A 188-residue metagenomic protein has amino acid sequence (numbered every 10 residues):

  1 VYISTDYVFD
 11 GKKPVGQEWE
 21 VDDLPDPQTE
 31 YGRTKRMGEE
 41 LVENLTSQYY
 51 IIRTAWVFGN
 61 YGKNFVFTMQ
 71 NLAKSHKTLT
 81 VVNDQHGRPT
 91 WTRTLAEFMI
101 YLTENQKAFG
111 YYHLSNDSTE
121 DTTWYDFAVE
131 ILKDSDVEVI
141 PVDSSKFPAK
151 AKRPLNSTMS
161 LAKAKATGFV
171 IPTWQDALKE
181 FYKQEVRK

Functional and structural regions predicted by a protein language model:
V1-S4, Y50: Conserved catalytic-site loops of classical short-chain dehydrogenases/reductases
T5, T54, S144: Active-site loop/turn elements of alpha/beta-hydrolase fold enzymes, especially the short glycine-/histidine-rich
V8-I52, V57: Catalytic helix-loop patch of NAD(P)-dependent Rossmann-fold dehydrogenases
T29, G87-T90, T122, M159 (+1 more regions): Residue-level signal for the nucleotide or nucleotide-sugar donor/cofactor binding architecture
E40-G87, R93-T94, I100: NAD(P)-dependent short-chain dehydrogenase/reductase
F98, N105-A149, L155-N156: Mid/C-terminal beta-alpha module of Rossmann-like enzyme folds, strongest in SDR-family dehydrogenases/epimerases
M99-T103, A128-I131, L161, L178-Y182: Hydrophobic "lid"/C-terminal helical patch of Rossmann-like NAD(P)-dependent dehydrogenase/epimerase domains
K152-K188: C-terminal amphipathic/interface module of NAD(P)-dependent oxidoreductases and related NAD-binding regulators
